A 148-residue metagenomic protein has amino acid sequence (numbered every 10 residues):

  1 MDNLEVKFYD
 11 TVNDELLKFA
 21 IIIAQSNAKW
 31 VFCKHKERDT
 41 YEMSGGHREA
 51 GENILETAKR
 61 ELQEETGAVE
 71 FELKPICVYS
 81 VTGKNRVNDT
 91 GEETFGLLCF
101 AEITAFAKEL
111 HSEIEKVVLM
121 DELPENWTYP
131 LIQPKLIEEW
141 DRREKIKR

Functional and structural regions predicted by a protein language model:
M1-I21: Acidic, metal-coordinating catalytic segment for phosphate/diphosphate chemistry, firing primarily on the Nudix
V6-V12, S80-R86, E93, R143 (+1 more regions): Class I (Rossmann-like) S-adenosyl-L-methionine-dependent methyltransferase catalytic domain, capturing the SAM-binding
L17-F19, Q25, K36-R38, M43 (+2 more regions): Short connector loops at helix/strand junctions that flank enzyme active sites, especially segments positioning acidic
A24-S26, E102-I103: Residue-level signal for short segments within beta-strands and strand-turn junctions of well-structured beta-sheet
Q25-E64: Conserved Nudix-box catalytic region and its N-terminal flanking loop in Nudix hydrolases and closely related
R48-E72, Y79-K135: Unchanged
